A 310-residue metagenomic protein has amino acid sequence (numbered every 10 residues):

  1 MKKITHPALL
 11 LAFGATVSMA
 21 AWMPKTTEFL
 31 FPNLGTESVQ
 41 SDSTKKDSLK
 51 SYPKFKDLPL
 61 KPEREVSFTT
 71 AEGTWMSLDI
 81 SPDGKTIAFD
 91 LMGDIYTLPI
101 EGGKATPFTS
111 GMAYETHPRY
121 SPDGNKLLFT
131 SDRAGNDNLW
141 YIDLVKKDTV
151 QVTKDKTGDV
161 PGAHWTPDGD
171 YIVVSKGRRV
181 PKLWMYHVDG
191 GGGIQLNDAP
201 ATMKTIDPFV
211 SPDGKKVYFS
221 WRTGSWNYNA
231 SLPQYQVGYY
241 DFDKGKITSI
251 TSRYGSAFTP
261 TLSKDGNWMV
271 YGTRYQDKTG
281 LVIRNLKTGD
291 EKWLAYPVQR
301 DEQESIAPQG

Functional and structural regions predicted by a protein language model:
M1-S41: Bacterial Sec-dependent N-terminal signal peptides
D42-S67, K85, Q234: Blade/loop signatures of beta-propeller domains
L60-P62, S220-R222, K264: Short Pro/Gly-enriched beta-strand edge/turn motifs at strand-loop
E63-L98: Beta-strand-rich domains and repeat architectures in extracellular enzymes and scaffolds, especially beta-propellers
A71-E72, D90-Y96, S110-E115, T130-W140 (+9 more regions): A flexible loop/linker signature enriched in serine peptidases of the S9 family
D79-K85, P118-K126, G162-Y171, P208-K216 (+2 more regions): Blade-terminus and WD-like Trp-Asp/Gly-His loop motifs, strongest in beta-propeller folds
